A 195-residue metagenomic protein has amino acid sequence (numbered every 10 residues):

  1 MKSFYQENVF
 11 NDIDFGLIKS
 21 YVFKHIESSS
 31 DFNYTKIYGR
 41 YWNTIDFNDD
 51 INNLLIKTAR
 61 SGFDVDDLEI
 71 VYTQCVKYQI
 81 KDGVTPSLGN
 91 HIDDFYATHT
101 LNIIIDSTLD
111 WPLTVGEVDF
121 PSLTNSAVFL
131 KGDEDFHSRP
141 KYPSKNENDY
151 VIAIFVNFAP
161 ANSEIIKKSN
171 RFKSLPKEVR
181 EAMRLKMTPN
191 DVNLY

Functional and structural regions predicted by a protein language model:
M1-F63: Non-heme Fe(II)/2-oxoglutarate
S29-N33, H99-I104, V179-R184: Glycine-rich loops and low-complexity Gly/Arg-rich segments that provide flexible linkers or classic glycine-based
D64-Q74: A short coil-to-beta-strand element that immediately follows conserved catalytic motifs
E69, Y78-P140, E147-L175: Catalytic core of non-heme Fe(II) oxygenases with the double-stranded beta-helix
S174-Y195: Short, cationic low-complexity segments
